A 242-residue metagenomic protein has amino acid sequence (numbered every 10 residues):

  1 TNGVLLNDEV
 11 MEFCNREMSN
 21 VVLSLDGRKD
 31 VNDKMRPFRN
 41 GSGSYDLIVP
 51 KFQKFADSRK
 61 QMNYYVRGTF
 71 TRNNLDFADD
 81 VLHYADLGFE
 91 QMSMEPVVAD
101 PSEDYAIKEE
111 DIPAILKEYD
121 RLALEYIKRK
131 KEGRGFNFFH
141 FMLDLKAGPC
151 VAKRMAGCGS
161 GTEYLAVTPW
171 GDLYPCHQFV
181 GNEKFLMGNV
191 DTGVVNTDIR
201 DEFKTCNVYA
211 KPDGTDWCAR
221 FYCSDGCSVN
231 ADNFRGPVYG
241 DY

Functional and structural regions predicted by a protein language model:
T1-V97: Radical SAM/AdoMet-radical enzyme domain recognition
V4-L6, R28, T71-N73, A99 (+4 more regions): Short, solvent-exposed loop/turn segments at secondary-structure junctions
E9, L47-P50, D79, A114-K117 (+5 more regions): Generic recognition of stable, solvent-exposed alpha-helical segments in well-folded globular domains
N20-V21, M62-Y65, Q91-S93, F136-N137 (+3 more regions): Beta-sheet entry/capping signal
V31-M35, S102-E103, L186: Short, charged, surface-exposed secondary-structure boundary motifs
N32, P175-C176, G226: Short helix/loop capping segments that flank catalytic or ligand/cofactor-binding pockets
E103-N182: A C-terminal junction/extension of Radical SAM enzymes
G181-Y242: Flexible mid-to-C-terminal extensions adjoining Fe-S/redox cofactors in radical SAM and related proteins
